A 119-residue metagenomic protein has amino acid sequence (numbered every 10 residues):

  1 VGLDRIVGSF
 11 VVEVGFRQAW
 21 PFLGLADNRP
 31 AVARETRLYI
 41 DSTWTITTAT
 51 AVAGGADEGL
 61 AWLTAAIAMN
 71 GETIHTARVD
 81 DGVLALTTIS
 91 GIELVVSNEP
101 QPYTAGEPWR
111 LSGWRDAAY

Functional and structural regions predicted by a protein language model:
V1-Y119: Surface-exposed, interaction-prone regions used to assemble/regulate multi-protein complexes
